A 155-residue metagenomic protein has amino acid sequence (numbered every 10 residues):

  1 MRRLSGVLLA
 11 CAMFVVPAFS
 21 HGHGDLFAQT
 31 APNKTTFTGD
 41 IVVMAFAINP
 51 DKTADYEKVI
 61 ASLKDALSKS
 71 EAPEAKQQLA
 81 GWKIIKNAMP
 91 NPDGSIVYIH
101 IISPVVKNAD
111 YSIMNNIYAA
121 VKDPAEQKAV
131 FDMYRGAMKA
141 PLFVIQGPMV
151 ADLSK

Functional and structural regions predicted by a protein language model:
M1-L4: Positively charged n-region of N-terminal signal peptides that target proteins for export
V7-D25: Bacterial N-terminal signal peptides
S20-P32, D152: Sec-dependent signal peptide cleavage junction
F27-G39, S68-Y98, K107: Short, glycine- and small/hydrophobic-rich beta-strand elements in well-ordered beta-sheets
F37-P50: Acidic/histidine-rich, surface-exposed loop or edge segments in extracytoplasmic proteins
K52-Q77: Short amphipathic alpha-helical segments
K58-S62, S112-V121: Short amphipathic alpha-helices in soluble, non-transmembrane regions that often serve as interface/regulatory elements
Y118-K155: C-terminal partner/receptor-binding element of secreted or periplasmic proteins
